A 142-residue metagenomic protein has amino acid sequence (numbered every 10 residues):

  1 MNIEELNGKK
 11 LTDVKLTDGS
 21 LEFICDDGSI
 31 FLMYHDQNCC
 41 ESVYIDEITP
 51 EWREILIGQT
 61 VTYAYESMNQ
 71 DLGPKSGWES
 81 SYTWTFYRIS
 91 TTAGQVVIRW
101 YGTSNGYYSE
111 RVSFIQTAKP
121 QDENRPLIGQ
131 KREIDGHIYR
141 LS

Functional and structural regions predicted by a protein language model:
M1-R125: Surface-exposed, interaction-prone regions used to assemble/regulate multi-protein complexes
P126-S142: Short, low-complexity, charged amphipathic interaction modules
